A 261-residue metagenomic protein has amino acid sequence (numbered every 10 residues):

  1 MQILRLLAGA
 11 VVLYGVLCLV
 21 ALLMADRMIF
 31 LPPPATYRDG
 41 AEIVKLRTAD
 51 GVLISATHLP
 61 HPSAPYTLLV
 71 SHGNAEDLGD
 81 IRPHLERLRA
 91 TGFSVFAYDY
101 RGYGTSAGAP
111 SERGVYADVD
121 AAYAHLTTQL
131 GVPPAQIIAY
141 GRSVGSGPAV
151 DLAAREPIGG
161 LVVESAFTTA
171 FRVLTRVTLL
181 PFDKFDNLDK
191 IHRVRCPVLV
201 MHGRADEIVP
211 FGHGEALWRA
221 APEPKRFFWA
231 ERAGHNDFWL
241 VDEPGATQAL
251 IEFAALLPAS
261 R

Functional and structural regions predicted by a protein language model:
I3-T48: An N-terminal hydrophobic leader/cap segment in hydrolases
G51-H125, Q129, G147: Membrane-embedded segments
H84, N187, C196, P210-R219: Short alpha-helix in the alpha/beta-hydrolase fold that links the catalytic acid
V132-S143: Alpha/beta-hydrolase fold nucleophile elbow
V194, V200-H202, D206: Short beta-strand/loop motif that positions the catalytic acidic residue of the alpha/beta-hydrolase fold
A205-V209, N236-D237: Acidic catalytic loop of the alpha/beta-hydrolase fold
W218-D237: Catalytic histidine neighborhood in serine/cysteine hydrolases with alpha/beta-hydrolase-type architecture
W239-F253: Post-His helix in hydrolase/transferase enzymes
